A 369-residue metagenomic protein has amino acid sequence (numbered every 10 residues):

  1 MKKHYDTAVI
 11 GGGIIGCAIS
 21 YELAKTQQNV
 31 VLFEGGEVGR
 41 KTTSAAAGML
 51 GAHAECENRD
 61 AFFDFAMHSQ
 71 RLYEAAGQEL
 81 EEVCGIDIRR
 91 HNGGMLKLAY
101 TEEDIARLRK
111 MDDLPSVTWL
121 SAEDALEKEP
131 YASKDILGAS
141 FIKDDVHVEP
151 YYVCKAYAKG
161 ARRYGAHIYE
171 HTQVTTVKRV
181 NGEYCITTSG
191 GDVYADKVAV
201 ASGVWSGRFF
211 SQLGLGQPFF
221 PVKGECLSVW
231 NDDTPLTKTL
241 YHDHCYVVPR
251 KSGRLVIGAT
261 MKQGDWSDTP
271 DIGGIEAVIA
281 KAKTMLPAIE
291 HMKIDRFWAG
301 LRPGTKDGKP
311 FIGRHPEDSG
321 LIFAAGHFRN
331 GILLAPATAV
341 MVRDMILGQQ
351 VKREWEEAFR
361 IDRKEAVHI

Functional and structural regions predicted by a protein language model:
Y5-L32: N-terminal Rossmann-like FAD-binding beta1-loop-alpha1 element of flavoenzymes
A18-T26, G48-M49, I86-H91, D192-V193 (+1 more regions): Active-site substrate-recognition segment that forms the wall of the catalytic cavity or substrate channel
A24-A46: Glycine-rich FAD pyrophosphate-binding loop
G48-K128, K281-K283: Dinucleotide-binding Rossmann-like beta1-alpha1 core, especially the glycine-rich loop that anchors the ADP
G85-K97, S116-Y164, T260-D265, S319 (+1 more regions): Helix-loop-beta segment of a Rossmann-like dinucleotide-binding subdomain
S140-K197: Helical element adjacent to the flavin cofactor pocket in flavoenzyme catalytic cores
P150, L286-I369: C-terminal catalytic lobe of FAD-dependent flavoproteins
